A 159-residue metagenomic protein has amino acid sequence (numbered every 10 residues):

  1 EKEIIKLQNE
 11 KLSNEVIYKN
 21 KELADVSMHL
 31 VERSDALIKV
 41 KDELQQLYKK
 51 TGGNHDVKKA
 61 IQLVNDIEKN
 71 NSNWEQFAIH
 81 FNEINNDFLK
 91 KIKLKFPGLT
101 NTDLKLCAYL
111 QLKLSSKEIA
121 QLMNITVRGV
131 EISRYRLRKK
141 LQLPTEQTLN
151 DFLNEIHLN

Functional and structural regions predicted by a protein language model:
E1-V31: Cytosolic signal-transmission helices at domain junctions
K11, Y18, L30, K41-L44 (+2 more regions): Leucine-rich amphipathic alpha-helices with coiled-coil/heptad-repeat character
L12, L30-R33, K50, A78-I79 (+1 more regions): A short, ordered amphipathic alpha-helix with a cationic face
Y18, E22-D25, K39, E43 (+4 more regions): A general alpha-helix detector
E22, H29-E32, A36-K39, Q76 (+2 more regions): Charged, amphipathic alpha-helical oligomerization/scaffolding segments
R33, L37-S72, Q76-F77: Histidine phosphotransfer helical core of two-component systems
Q62, I67-N159: Cytosolic nucleotide-binding catalytic cores of signal-transduction proteins
